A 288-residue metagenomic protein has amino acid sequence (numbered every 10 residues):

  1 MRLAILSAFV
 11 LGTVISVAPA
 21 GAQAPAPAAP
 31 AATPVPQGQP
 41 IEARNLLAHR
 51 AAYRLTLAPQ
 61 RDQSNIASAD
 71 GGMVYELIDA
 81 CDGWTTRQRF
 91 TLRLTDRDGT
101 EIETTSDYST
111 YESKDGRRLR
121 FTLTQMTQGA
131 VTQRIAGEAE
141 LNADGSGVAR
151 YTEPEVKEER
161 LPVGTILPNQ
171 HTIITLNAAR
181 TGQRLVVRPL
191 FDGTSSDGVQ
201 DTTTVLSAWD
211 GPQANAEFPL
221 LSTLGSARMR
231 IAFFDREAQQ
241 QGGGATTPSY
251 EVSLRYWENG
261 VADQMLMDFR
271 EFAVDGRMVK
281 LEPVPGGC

Functional and structural regions predicted by a protein language model:
M1-A4: Positively charged n-region of N-terminal signal peptides that target proteins for export
L6-S16: Bacterial N-terminal signal peptides
A22-G83, R87-D98: N-terminal cleavable signal peptides for secretion/export
E42-L47, E76-T85, Y111-R117, L220-T223 (+1 more regions): A short, structured loop/turn motif at beta-sheet edges
L55, T86-Q88, L119-L123, D263-M267: Short hydrophobic/aromatic-rich beta-strand segments that constitute the beta-sheet cores of beta-sandwich/beta-barrel
S68-M73, E103-D107, V131-I135, T247-E251: Short, surface-exposed coil-to-beta transition loops
Q88-L141: Hydrophobic/aromatic-rich structural module bridging two neighboring secondary-structure elements via a short loop
T124-C288: Mature, soluble, non-transmembrane domains
